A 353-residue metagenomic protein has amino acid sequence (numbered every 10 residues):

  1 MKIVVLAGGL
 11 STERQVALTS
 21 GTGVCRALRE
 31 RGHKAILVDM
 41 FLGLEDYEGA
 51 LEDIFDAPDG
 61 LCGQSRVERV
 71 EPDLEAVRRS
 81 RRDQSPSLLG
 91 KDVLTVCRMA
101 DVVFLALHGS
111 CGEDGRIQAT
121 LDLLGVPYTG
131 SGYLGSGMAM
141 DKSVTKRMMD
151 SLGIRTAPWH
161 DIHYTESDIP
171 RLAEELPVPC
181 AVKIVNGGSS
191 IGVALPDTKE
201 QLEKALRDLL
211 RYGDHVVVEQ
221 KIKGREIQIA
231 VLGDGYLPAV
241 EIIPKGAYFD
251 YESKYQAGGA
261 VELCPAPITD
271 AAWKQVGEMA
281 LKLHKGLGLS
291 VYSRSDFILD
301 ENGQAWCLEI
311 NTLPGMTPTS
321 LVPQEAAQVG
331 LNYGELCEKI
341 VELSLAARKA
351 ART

Functional and structural regions predicted by a protein language model:
M1-L134, M138-M140, V144, S151 (+2 more regions): ATP-binding N-terminal substructure of ATP-dependent carboxylate-amine bond-forming enzymes
A17, A157-D161, C180-R207, E226 (+1 more regions): Glycine-rich phosphate-binding loop of ATP-grasp-fold ATP-dependent ligases
A35, P127-Y128, T156, C180 (+1 more regions): Hydrophobic beta-strand scaffold residues
M149-D150, A173-I191, D214-I227: ATP-grasp fold ATP-binding core
D197-E278, L299-W306: Phosphate-binding site of ATP-dependent enzymes
Q220, I229-V231, H284-T317, A326: Conserved metal-phosphate-binding beta-hairpin within the catalytic cores of diverse ATP-dependent phosphoryl-transfer
E241-S293, Q324-T353: Active-site "cap" helix and flanking loop/linker of ATP-utilizing ligase/carboxylase catalytic domains
